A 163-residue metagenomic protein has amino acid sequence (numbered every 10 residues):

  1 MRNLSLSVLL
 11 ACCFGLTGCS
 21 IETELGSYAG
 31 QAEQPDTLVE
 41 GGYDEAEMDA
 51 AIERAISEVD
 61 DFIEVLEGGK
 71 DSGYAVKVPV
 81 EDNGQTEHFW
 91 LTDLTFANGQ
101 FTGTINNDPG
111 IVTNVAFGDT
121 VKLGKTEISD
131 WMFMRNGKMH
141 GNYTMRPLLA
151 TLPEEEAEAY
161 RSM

Functional and structural regions predicted by a protein language model:
M1-L4: Positively charged n-region of N-terminal signal peptides that target proteins for export
G15-G18: C-terminal motif of bacterial Sec signal peptides marking the signal peptidase cleavage site
S20-E22: Bacterial signal peptide processing site
Y28-T86, W90, T95: N-terminal secretory signal peptides
V80-D82, T92-A97, I105-P109, E127: A mature extracytoplasmic/lumenal domain signature
E87-F89, G99-F101, D119: Envelope-exposed proteins and targeting segments
T102-T120: Short solvent-exposed strand/turn elements
T120-M163: C-terminal partner/receptor-binding element of secreted or periplasmic proteins
